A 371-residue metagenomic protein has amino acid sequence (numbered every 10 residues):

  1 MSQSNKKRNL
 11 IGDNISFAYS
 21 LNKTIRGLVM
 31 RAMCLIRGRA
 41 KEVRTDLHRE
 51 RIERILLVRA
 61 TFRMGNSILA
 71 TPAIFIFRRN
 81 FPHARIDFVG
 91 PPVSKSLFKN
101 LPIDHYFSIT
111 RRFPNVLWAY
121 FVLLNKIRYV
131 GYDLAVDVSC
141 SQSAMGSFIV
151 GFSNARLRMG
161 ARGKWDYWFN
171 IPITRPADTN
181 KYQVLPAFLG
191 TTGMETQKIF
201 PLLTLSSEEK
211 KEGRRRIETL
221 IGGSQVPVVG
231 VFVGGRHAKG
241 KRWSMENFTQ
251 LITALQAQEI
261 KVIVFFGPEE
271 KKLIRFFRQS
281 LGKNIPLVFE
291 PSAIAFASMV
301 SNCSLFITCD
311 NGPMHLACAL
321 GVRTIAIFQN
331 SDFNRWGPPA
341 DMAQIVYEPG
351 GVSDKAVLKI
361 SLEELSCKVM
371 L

Functional and structural regions predicted by a protein language model:
M1-L371: Catalytic machinery of carbohydrate-active enzymes, primarily nucleotide-sugar-dependent glycosyltransferases
